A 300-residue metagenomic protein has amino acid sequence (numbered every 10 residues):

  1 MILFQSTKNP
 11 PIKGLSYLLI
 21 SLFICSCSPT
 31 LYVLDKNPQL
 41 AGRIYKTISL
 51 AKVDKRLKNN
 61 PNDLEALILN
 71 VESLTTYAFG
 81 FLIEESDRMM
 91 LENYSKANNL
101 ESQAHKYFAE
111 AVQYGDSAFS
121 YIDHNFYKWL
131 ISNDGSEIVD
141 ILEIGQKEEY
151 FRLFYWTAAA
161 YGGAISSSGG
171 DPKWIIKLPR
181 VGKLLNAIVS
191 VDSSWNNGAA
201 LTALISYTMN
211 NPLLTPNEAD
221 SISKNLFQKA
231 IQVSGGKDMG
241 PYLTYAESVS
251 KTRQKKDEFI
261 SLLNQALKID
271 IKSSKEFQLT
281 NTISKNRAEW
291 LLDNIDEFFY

Functional and structural regions predicted by a protein language model:
M1-I12: N-terminal secretory signal peptides that target proteins for export/translocation
I12-I20: Sec-dependent signal peptide recognition, specifically the positively charged N-region followed immediately by
L31-K55, N59, S73-A187, A199-K229 (+4 more regions): Short coil/linker segments at helix-helix boundaries
P61, D123, S193-W195, G235-G236: Short coil turns that delineate tetratricopeptide repeat
A66, G198-A200, P241: TPR alpha-solenoid repeat register
A288: Acidic-aromatic/histidine active-site loop/patch
